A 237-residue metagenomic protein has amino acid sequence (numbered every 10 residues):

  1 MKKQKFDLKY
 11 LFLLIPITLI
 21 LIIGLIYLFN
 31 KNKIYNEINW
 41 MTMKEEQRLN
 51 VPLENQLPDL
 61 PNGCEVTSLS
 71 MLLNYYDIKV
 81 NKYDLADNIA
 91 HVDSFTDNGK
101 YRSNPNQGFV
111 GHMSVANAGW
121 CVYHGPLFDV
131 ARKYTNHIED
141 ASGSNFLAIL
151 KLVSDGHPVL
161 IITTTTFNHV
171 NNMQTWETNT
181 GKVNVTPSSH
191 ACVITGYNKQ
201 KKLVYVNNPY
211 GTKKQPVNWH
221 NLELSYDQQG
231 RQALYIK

Functional and structural regions predicted by a protein language model:
K2-G125, N172-T175, V185: Active-site-adjacent structural segments surrounding the nucleophilic cysteine of cysteine proteases and isopeptidases
I34-Y35, T175-N179, V185-T186, T195-K237: Noncatalytic regulatory segments and standalone regulatory/sensor domains
T67-K79, N88-F95, V130-H137, K151-D155 (+2 more regions): Structured segments of extracytoplasmic/periplasmic soluble domains in secreted or envelope-associated proteins
S70, T165-F167, Y210: Short, flexible active-site-adjacent loop segments at beta-strand->alpha-helix junctions, enriched in small/polar
K82-D97, I138, N221, G230-K237: Cysteine-dependent hydrolase recognition
S114-L147, K151-S154: Mid-length scaffold segments of soluble, non-membrane domains
G143-Y205: Active-site-adjacent substructure of cysteine-protease-like catalytic cores
